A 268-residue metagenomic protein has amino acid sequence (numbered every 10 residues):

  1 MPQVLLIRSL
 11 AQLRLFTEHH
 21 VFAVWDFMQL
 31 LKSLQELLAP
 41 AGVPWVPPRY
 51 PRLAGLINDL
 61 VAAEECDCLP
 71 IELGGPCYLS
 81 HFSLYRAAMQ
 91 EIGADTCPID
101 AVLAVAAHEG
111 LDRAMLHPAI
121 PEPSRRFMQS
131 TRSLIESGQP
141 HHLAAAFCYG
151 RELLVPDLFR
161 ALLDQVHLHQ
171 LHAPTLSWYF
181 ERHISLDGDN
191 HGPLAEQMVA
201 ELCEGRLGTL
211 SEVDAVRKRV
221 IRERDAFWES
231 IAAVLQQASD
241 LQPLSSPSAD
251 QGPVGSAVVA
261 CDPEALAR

Functional and structural regions predicted by a protein language model:
M1-C261, L266: Non-heme di-metal
